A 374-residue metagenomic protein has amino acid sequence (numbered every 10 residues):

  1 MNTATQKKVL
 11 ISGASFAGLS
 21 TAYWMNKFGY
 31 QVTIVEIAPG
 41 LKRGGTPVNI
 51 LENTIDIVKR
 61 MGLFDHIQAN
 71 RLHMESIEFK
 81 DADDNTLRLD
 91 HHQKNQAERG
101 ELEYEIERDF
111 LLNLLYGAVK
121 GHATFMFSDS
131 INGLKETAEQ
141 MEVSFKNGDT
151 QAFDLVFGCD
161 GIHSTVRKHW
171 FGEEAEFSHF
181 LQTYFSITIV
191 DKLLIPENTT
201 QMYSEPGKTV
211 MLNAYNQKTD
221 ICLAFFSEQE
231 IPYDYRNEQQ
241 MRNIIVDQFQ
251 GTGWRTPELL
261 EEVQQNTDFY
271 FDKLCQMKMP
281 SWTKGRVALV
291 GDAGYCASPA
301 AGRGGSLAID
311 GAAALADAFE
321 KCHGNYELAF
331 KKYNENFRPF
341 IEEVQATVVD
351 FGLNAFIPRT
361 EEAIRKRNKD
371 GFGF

Functional and structural regions predicted by a protein language model:
N2-V9, N26, L51-I187, E230-V246 (+1 more regions): Conserved N-terminal helical subregion
L10-K27, Q31, V35, F157-G158 (+3 more regions): Conserved mid-domain beta->alpha element of the FAD-binding
A17, G40, H163: Conserved Rossmann-like nucleotide-cofactor binding loop
P39, E139-Q140, M202-S204, D268-M277: Short gly/ser/thr-rich secondary-structure transition/capping motifs
G40-D56: Conserved N-terminal glycine-rich FAD pyrophosphate-binding loop of Rossmann-like flavoproteins
S178-T183, P196-T199, W254-F271: A short coil-to-beta-strand element that immediately follows conserved catalytic motifs
K192-N198, P280: Short helix-loop capping/hinge motifs at secondary-structure junctions, enriched in acidic/polar residues
T199-I231, F249-G251: Active-site substrate-recognition segment that forms the wall of the catalytic cavity or substrate channel
